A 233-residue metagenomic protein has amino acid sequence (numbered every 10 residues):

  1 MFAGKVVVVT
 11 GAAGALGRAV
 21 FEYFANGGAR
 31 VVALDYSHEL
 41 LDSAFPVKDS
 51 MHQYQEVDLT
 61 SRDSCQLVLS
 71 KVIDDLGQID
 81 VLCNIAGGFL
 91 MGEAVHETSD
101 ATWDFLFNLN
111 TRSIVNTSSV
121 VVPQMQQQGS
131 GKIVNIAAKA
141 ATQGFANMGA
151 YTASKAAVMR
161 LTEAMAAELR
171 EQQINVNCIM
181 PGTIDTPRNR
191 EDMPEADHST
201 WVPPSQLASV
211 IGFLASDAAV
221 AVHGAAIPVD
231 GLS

Functional and structural regions predicted by a protein language model:
A13-G14: Conserved glycine-rich cofactor-binding loop
G27-S43: Conserved glycine-rich Rossmann-like NAD(P)H-binding loop of the short-chain dehydrogenase/reductase
E93-V95, S99-F107: Substrate-binding pocket helix/loop in short-chain dehydrogenase/reductase
S118, S154: Active-site helix of classical SDR
A138: Residue(s) in the substrate-gating loop at a strand-loop-helix junction that position the organic substrate next
R170, N175, A221-G224: Short, small/polar-rich loop/turn modules that mediate ligand/substrate recognition or access, typified
S205-V229: C-terminal substrate-recognition "lid" of short-chain dehydrogenase/reductases
